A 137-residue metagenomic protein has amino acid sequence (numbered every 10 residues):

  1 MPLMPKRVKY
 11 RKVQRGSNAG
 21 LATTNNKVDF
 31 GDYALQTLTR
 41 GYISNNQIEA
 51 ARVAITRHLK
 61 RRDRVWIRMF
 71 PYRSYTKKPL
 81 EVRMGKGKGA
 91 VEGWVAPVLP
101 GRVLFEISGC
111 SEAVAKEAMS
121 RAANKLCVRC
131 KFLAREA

Functional and structural regions predicted by a protein language model:
M1-A137: Ribosome-associated RNA-binding proteins
